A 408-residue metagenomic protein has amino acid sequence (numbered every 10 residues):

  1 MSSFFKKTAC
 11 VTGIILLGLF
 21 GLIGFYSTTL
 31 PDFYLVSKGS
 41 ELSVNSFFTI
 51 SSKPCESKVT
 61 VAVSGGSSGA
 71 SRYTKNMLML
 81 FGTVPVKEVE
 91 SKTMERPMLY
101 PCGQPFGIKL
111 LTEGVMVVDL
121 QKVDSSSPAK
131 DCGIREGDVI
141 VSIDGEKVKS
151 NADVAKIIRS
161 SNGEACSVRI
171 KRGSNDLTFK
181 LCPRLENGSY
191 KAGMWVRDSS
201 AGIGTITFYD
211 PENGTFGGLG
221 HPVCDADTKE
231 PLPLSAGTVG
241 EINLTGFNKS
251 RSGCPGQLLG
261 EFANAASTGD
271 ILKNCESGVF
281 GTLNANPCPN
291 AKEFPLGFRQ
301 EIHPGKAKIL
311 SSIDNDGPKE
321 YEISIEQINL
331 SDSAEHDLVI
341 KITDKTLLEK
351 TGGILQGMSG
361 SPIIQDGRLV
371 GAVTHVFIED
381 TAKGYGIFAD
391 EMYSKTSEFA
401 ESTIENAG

Functional and structural regions predicted by a protein language model:
M1-F47, P54-C55, I206, T381-F388 (+2 more regions): Gram-positive cell-envelope targeting signals
T29-P31, P54-L99, K273-E322: Interdomain regulatory linker/hinge segments that flank or connect interaction modules in polarity/junction/synaptic
K38-S46, I50, E136-G137, H303 (+2 more regions): Short, flexible surface segments
L78-L80, K87-M94, A155-M194: PDZ-domain C-terminal substructure recognizer with occasional recognition of PDZ-binding tails
K92, R96-D124, D131, K171 (+1 more regions): Signal peptide-directed extracytoplasmic domains
A129-A152, I363-D366, V370-G371, H375: Conserved PDZ fold ligand-binding element
S142-G173, D380-A382, I387-E391: PDZ domains, with a preference for the canonical peptide-binding region formed by the helix
R184-G352, Q356, Q365-D366, T374 (+2 more regions): Serine endopeptidase catalytic core focused on the charge-relay Asp
